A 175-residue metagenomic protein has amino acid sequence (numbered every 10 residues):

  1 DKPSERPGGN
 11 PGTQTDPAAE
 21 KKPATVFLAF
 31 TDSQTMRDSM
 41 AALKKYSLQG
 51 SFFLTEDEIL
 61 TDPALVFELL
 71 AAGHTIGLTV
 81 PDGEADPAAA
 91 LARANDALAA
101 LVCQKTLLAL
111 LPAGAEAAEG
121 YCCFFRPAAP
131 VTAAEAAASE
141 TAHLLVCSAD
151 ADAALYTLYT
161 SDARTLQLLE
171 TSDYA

Functional and structural regions predicted by a protein language model:
K2-A97: Active-site beta->alpha N-cap acidic-glycine motif
P81-A175: Catalytic domains of cell-wall/extracellular-matrix polysaccharide-remodeling enzymes, centered on de-N-acetylation
